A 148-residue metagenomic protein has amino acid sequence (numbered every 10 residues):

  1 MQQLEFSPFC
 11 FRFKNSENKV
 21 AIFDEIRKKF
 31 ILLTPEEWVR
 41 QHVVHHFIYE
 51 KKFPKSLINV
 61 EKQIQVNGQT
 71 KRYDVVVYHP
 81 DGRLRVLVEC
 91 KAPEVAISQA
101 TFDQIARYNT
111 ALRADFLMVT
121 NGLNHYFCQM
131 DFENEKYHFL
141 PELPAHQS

Functional and structural regions predicted by a protein language model:
M1-F116, L123-S148: A short, conserved, highly charged catalytic patch centered on acidic carboxylates
